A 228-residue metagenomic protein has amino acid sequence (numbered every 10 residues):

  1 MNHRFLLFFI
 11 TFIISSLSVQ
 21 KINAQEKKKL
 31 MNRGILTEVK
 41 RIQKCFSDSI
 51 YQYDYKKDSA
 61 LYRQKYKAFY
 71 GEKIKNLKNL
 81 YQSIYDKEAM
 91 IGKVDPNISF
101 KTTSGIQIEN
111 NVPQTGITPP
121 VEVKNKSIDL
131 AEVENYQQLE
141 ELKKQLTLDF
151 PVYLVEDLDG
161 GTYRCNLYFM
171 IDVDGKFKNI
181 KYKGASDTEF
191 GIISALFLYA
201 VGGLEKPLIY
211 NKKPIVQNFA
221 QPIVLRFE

Functional and structural regions predicted by a protein language model:
M1-R33: Bacterial Sec-dependent N-terminal signal peptides
N23-E228: Charge-biased low-complexity segments
